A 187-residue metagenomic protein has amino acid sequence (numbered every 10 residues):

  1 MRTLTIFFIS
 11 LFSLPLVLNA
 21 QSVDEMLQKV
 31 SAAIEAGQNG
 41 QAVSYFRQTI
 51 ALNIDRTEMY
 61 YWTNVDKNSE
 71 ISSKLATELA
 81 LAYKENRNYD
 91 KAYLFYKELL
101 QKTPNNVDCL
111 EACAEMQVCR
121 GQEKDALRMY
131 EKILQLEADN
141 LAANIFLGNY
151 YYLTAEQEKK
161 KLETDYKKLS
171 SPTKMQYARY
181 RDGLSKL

Functional and structural regions predicted by a protein language model:
L18-K74: N-terminal leader/linker segments that initiate helical-solenoid repeat arrays
A51, E98-Q101, E131-Q135: Conserved structural position within tetratricopeptide repeats
I54, E70, P104, A138-D139: Short coil turns that delineate tetratricopeptide repeat
T57-E70, L153-L187: Short coil/linker segments at helix-helix boundaries
Y61-N64, K74, E78, A112 (+1 more regions): Canonical tetratricopeptide repeat
